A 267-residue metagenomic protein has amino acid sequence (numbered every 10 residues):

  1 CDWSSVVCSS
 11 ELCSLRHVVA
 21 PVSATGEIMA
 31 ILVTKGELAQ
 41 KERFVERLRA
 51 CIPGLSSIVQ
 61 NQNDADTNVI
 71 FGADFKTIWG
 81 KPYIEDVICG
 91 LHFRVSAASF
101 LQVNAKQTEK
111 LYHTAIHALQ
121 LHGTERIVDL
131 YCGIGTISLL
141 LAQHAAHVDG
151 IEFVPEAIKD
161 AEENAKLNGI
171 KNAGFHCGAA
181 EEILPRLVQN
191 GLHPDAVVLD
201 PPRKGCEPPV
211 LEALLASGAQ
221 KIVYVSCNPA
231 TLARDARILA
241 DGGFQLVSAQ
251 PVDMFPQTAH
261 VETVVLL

Functional and structural regions predicted by a protein language model:
C1, A20, Q257: Short glycine-biased active-site loop of nucleotidyltransferases that positions the nucleotide triphosphate and helps
C1-V7: Single conserved hydrophobic/aromatic residue that forms the stacking wall/gate of nucleotide- or nucleobase-binding
S4, C13-L15, T25: Short Gly/Ser/Thr- and Asp/Glu-enriched loop/turn motifs at secondary-structure junctions
S9, L32, V265-L267: Short beta-strand element of the conserved SAM-dependent methyltransferase core
S10-A20: A short glycine-rich, hydrophobically flanked beta-strand micro-motif that places a catalytic Asp/Glu for divalent metal
V19-S23, E27-L38: Carbohydrate-binding surface patches
K41-L267: Rossmann-like S-adenosyl-L-methionine
